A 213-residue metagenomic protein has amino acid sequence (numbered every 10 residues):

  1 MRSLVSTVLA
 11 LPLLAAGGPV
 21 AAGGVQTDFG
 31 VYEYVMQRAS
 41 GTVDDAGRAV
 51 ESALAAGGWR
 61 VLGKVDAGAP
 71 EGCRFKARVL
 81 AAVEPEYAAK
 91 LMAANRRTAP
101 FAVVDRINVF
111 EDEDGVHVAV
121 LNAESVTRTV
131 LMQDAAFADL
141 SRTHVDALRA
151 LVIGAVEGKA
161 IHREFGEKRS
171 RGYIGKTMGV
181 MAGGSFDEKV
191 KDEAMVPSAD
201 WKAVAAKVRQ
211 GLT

Functional and structural regions predicted by a protein language model:
R2-A10: Sec-dependent signal peptide recognition, specifically the positively charged N-region followed immediately by
A16-G17: N-terminal signal peptide c-region/cleavage motif recognized by signal peptidases
A22-R74, M132-Q133, G154-T213: Terminal, regulation- and interaction-focused segments at domain boundaries
K76-P85, L91-P100: Compact, glycine-rich, soluble single-domain proteins
E84-E86, E113, N122-E124: A mature extracytoplasmic/lumenal domain signature
N108-D112: Short beta-strand micro-motifs enriched in acidic
V118-H162: Hydrophobic alpha-helical segments and helix pairs
